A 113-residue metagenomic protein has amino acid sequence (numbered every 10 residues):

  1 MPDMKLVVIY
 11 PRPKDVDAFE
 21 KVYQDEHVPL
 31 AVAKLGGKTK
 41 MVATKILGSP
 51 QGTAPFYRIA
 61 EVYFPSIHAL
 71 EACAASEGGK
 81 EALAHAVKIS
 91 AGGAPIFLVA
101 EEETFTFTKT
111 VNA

Functional and structural regions predicted by a protein language model:
M1-A113: Macromolecular interaction modules
